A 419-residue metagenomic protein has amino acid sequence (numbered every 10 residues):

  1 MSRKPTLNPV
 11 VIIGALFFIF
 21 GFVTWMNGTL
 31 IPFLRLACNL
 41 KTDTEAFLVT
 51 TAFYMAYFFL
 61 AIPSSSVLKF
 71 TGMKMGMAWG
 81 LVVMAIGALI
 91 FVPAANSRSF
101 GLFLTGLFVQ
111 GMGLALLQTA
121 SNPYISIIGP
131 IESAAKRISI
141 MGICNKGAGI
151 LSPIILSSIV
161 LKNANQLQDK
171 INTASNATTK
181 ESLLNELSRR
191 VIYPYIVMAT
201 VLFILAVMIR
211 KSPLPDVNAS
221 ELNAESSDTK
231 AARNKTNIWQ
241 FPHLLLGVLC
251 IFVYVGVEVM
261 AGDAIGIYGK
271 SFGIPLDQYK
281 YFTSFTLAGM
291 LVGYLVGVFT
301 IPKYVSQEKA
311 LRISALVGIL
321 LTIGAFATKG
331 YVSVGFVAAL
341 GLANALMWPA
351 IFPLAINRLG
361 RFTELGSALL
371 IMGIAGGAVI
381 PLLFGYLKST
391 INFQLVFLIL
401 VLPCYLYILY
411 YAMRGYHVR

Functional and structural regions predicted by a protein language model:
N8-L36, S121, S152, A261-G269: Extracytoplasmic
N27-I31, P153, S157-L161, T236-S284: Extracytoplasmic gate region of multi-pass secondary transporters
L48-S66, S284-G297: Central cavity-lining transmembrane alpha-helices of secondary-active solute carriers, predominantly the Major
L60-M73, G293-S306, K388: Helix-to-loop junctions at the C-terminal end of transmembrane segments in multipass secondary transporters
V82-S97, L316-K329: C-terminal ends and interior cores of transmembrane alpha-helices in multi-pass membrane transporters/permeases
F100-L117, V332-M347: Hydrophobic core of transmembrane alpha-helices in multi-pass small-molecule transporters, especially MFS/SLC-type
L114, S133-L167, A368-P381: Glycine-rich segments within core transmembrane alpha-helices of 12-TM secondary carriers
L116-P130, A345-G360: Intracellular juxtamembrane helix-capping segments at the cytosolic ends of symmetry-related transmembrane helices
